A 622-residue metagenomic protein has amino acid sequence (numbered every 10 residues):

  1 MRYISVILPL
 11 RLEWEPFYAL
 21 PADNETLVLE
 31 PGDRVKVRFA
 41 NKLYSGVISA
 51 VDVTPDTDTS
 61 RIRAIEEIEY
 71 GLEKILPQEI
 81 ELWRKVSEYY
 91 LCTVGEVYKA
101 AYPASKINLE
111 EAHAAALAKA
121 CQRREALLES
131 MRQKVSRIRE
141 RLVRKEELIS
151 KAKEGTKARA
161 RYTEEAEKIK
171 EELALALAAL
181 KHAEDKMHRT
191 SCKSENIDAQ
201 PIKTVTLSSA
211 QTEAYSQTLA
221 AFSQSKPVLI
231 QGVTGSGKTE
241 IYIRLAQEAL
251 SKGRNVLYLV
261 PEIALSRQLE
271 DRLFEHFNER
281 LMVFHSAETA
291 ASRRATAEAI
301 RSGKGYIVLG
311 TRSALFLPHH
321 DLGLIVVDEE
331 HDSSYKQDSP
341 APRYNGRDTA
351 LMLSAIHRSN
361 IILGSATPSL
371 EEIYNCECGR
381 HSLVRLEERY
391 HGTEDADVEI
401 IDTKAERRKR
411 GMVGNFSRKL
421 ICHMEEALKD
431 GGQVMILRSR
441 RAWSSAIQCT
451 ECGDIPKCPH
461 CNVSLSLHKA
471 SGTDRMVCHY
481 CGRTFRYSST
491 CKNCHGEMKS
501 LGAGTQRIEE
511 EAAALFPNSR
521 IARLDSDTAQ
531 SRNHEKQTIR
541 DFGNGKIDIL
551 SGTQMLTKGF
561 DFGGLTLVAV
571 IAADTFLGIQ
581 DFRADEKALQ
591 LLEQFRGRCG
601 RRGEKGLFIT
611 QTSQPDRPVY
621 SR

Functional and structural regions predicted by a protein language model:
M1-V308, A314-S365, E377-T393: Accessory, non-ATPase domains that flank or precede helicase/AAA+ motor cores in DNA-metabolism machines
I202-S216, Q224-R622: Inter-lobe coupling/hinge segments of SF2-like helicase ATPases
